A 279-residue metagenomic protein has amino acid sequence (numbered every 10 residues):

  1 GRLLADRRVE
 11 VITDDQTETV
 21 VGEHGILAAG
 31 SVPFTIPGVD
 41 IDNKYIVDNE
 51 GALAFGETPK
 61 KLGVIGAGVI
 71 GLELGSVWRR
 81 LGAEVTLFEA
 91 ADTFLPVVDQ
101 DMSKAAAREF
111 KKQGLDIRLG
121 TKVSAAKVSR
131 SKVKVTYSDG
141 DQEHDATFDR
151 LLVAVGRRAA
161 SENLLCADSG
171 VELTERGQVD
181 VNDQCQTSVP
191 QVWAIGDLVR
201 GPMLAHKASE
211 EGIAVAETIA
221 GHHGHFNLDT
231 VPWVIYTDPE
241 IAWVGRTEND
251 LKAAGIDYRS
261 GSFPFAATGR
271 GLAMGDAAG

Functional and structural regions predicted by a protein language model:
R2-E10, L81-D183, R246, A253-R259 (+2 more regions): A Rossmann-like FAD-binding core segment of flavoenzymes
R2-I26: Conserved redox-cofactor binding core of oxidoreductases
D15-H24, D141-R150, S188: Core beta-strand elements of the Rossmann-like FAD/NAD(P) dinucleotide-binding domain in flavoenzyme oxidoreductases
A29-E84, F88, Q113-I117, A167-Q184 (+1 more regions): Glycine-rich dinucleotide-binding loop and its adjacent helix/turn
I36-G38, L74, V128, E162-L164 (+1 more regions): Short glycine-/acidic-enriched loop or helix-start segments at secondary-structure transitions that form or flank
D42-T58, T147-I219, H225-F226: FAD-site-proximal beta/loop scaffold in flavoenzymes
D99-D101, K112, V123-A125, A160 (+2 more regions): Mid-to-C-terminal Rossmann-like scaffold of FAD/NAD(P)H-dependent oxidoreductases
